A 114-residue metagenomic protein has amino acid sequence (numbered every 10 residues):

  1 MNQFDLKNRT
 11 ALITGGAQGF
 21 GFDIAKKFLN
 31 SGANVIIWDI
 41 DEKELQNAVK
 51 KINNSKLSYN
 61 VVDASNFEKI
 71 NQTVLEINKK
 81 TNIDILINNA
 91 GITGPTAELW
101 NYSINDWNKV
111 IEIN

Functional and structural regions predicted by a protein language model:
Q3-V35: Canonical Rossmann dinucleotide-binding motif of NAD(H)/NADP(H)-dependent dehydrogenases/reductases, specifically
T10, N34, S58, N82-D84: Structural signature of beta-strand start/N-cap positions in the alpha/beta core of ABC transporter nucleotide-binding
T14-G15, I83-G91, N114: Rossmann-fold scaffold of SDR-type NAD(P)-dependent oxidoreductases
S31-N47: Conserved glycine-rich Rossmann-like NAD(P)H-binding loop of the short-chain dehydrogenase/reductase
E42-K43, N60-T73, I104: The beta1-alpha1 cofactor-binding region of Rossmann-like NAD(H)/NADP(H)-dependent oxidoreductases
E76-T81: Glycine-rich phosphate-binding loop signature in dinucleotide/nucleotide-binding domains
A97-L99, D106-N108: Substrate-binding pocket helix/loop in short-chain dehydrogenase/reductase
Y102, V110-I113: A hydrophobic alpha-helix adjacent to the NAD(P)-binding/active-site core of NAD(P)-dependent oxidoreductases, strongly
